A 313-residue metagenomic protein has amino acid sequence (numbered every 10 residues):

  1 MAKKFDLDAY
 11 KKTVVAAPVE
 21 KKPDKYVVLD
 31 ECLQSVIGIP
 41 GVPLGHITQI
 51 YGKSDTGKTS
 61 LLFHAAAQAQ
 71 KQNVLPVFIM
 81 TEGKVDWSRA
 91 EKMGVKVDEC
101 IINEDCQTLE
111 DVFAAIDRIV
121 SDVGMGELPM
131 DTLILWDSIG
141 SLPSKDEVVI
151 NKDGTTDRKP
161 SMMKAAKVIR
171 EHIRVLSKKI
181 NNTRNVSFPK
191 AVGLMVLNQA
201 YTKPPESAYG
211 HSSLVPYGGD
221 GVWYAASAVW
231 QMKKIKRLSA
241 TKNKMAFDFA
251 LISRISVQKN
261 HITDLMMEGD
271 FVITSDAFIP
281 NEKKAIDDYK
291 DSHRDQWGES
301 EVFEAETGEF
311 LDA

Functional and structural regions predicted by a protein language model:
M1-Y26, E31, S187, R237-A313: C-terminal regions of RecA-like/P-loop NTPase motor modules
A2-E99, V112-S121: The Walker A/P-loop phosphate-binding site
Y26-D30, T59, L109, M162 (+2 more regions): A conditional alpha-helix N-cap/helix-loop micro-motif detector
P40-P43, Q68-Q72, M93-V97, S121-P129 (+3 more regions): Conserved catalytic network of the ASCE P-loop NTPase/AAA+ motor domain
T48, P76-V77, T132-L133, G193-M195 (+1 more regions): Structural motif
T56, S141-P143, T202-P204: Short acidic, S/G/P-rich loop/turn micro-motifs used as interaction or catalytic elements
Q72-H172, G308: Conserved inter-motif catalytic segment of the P-loop NTP-binding fold
M162-F278: Phosphate-binding/switch region of NTP-binding enzymes
